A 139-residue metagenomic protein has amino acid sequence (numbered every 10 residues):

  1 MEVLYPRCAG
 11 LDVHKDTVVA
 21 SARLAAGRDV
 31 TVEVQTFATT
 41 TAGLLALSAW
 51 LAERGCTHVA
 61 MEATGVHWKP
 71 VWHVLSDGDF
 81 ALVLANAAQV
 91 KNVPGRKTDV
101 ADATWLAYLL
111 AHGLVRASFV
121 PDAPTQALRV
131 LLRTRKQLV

Functional and structural regions predicted by a protein language model:
M1-V139: Phosphate- and other anionic-substrate recognition elements at nucleic-acid/protein interfaces
